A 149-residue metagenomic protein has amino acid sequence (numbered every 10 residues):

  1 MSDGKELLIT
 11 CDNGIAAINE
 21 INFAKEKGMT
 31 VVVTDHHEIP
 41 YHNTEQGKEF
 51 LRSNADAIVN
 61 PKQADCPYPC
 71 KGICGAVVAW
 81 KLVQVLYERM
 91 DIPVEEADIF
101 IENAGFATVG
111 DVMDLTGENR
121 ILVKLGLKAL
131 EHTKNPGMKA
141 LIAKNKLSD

Functional and structural regions predicted by a protein language model:
M1-D149: Replace "Mg2+/Mn2+-dependent" with "divalent metal-dependent
